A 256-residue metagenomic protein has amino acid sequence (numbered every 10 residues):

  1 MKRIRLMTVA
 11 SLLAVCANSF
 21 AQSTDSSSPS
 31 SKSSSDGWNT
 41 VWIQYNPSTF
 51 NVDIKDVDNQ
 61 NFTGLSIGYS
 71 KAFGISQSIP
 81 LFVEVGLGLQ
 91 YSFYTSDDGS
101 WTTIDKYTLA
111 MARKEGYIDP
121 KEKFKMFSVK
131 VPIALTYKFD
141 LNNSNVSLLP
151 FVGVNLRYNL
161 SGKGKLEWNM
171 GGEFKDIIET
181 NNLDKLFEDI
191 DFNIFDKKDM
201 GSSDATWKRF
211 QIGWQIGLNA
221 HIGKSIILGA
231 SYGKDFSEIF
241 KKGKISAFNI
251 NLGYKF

Functional and structural regions predicted by a protein language model:
M1-S27, F256: Bacterial Sec-dependent N-terminal signal peptides
A21-F73, D235, K255-F256: Short glycine/proline- and aromatic-enriched beta-strand/turn motifs that initiate or cap beta-hairpins
S33-S35, D56-T63, K121-F127, A205-K208 (+1 more regions): Replace "Gram-negative outer membrane beta-barrel proteins" with "bacterial and organellar outer membrane beta-barrel
T40-N46, E84-Q90, F151-N155, G229-G233 (+1 more regions): Transmembrane beta-strands of outer-membrane beta-barrel proteins
N51-D58, T95-T103, G162-M170, F240-I245: Outer-membrane beta-barrel translocator domains and adjoining extracellular loop/strand segments of Gram-negative
G64-G68, K130-A134, Q215, N249-N251: Membrane-embedded beta-strand positions in outer-membrane beta-barrel channels/transporters
F73-I79, P120-I227, S231-I239, F256: Outer-membrane beta-barrel transmembrane domain signature
K244-F256: Outer-membrane beta-barrel "beta-signal"
